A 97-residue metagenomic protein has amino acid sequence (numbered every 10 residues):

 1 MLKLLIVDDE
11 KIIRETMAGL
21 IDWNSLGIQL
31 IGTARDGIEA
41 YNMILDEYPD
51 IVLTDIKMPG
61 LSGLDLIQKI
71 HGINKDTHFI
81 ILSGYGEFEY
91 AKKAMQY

Functional and structural regions predicted by a protein language model:
L2-I13, M17-A18: Conserved acidic segment of CheY-like receiver
K3-L5, G32, I80: A structural signal for isolated positions on well-ordered beta-strands in alpha/beta enzyme cores
V7-D8, A34, V52: Conserved sequence signature across two-component system core domains
T16-L20, N24, M43: Alpha-helical interaction/dimerization surfaces of two-component signaling modules
S25-L30: A generic structural motif
I31-I38: Conserved Asp/Asn-Gly motif in the active-site loop of CheY-like receiver
Y41-Y97: CheY-like receiver
